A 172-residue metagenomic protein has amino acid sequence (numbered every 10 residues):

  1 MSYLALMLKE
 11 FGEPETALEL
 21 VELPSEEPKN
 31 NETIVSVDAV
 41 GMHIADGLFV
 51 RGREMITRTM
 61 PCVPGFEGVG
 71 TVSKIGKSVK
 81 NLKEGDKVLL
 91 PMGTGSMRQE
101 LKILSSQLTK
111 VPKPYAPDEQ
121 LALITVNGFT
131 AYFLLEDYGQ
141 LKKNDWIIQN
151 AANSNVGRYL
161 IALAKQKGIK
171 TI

Functional and structural regions predicted by a protein language model:
L8, V40, I75, V111-P114: Residue-level recognition of beta-strand microenvironments
P24-M42, R53-G95: Glycine-rich beta-strand-centered segment in the early N-terminal region that forms part of a ligand/cofactor-binding
K83, P114-P117, Q140-W146: Short helix-loop-beta connector
M92-S105: A structural motif shared across PLP-dependent enzymes of the aminotransferase-like
E119-A122: C-terminal boundary of histidine-terminating zinc-finger modules
T125-I172: Mid-domain Rossmann-like dinucleotide-binding core that forms the NAD(H)/NADP(H) cofactor-binding site
